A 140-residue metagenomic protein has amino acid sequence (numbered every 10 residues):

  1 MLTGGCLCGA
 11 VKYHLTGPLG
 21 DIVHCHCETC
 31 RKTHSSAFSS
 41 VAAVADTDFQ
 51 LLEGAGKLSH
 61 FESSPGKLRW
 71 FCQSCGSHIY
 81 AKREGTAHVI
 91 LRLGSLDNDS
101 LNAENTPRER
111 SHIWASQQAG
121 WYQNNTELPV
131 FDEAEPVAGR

Functional and structural regions predicted by a protein language model:
M1-T3, A10-R140: A short Gly-Trp-Pro
